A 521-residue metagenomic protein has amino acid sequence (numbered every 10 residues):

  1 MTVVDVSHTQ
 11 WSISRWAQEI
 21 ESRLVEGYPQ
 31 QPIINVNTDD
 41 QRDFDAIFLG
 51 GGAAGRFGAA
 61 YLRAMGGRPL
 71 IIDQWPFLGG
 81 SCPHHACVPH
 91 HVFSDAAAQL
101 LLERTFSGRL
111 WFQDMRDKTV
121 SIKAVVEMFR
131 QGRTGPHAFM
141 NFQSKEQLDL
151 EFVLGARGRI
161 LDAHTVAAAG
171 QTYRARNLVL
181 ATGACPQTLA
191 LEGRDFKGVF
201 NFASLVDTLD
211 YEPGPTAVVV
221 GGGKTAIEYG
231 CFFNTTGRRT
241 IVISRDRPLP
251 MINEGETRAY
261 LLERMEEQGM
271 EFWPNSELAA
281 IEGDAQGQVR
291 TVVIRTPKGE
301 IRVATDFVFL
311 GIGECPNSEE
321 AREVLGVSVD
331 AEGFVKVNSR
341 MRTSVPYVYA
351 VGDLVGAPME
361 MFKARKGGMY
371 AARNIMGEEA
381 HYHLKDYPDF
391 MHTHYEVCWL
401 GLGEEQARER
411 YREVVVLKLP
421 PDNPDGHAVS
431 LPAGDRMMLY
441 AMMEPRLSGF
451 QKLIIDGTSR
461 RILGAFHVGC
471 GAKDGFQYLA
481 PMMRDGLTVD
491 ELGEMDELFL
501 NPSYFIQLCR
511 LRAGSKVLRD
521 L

Functional and structural regions predicted by a protein language model:
T2-F44, F57, Y61-G67, D73-P213 (+7 more regions): Glycine-rich flavin
T9-E19, R23, I47-W75, S81 (+5 more regions): Flexible, glycine-rich terminal cap/loop adjacent to redox cofactors in electron-transfer oxidoreductases
I47-L49, G158, Y173-G183, V219-V220 (+3 more regions): Short hydrophobic core segments
G50-A53, P76, V220-G223, D353: Glycine-rich Rossmann-fold phosphate-binding loop(s) that bind the pyrophosphate of adenine dinucleotide cofactors
G80, N253-E254, V351-Q406, L498-L521: A conserved FAD-binding loop/helix module that cradles the flavin
Q113-T119, K123, H137, D149-A167 (+5 more regions): A Rossmann-like FAD-binding core segment of flavoenzymes
D195-G214, R302-I375, Y478: FAD-site-proximal beta/loop scaffold in flavoenzymes
D210-N253: Rossmann-like NAD(P)H-binding beta-loop-alpha module
